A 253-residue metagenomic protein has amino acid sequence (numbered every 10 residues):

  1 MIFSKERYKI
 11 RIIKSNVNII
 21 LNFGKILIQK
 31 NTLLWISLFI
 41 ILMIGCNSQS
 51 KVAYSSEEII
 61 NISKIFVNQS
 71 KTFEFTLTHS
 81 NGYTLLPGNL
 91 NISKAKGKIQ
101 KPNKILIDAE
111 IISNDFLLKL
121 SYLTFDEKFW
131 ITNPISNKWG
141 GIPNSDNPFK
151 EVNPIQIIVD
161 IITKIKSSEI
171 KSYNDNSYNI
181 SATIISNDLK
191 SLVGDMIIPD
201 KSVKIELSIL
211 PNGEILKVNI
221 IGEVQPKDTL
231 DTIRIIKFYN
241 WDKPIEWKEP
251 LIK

Functional and structural regions predicted by a protein language model:
I2-I44: Sec-dependent bacterial lipoprotein signal peptides
F39-K104, K243-K253: N-terminal leader/targeting segments and the immediate start of mature chains
I59-I65, K94-K101, L120-F129, K204-P211 (+1 more regions): Extended lipid/amphipathic-ligand handling interfaces
K71-E74, K101-D108, D175-S181, E214-K217: Short, hydrophobic/aromatic-rich segments at coil-to-beta transitions
T78-T84, I112-F116, P134-S136, E223-K227 (+1 more regions): Hydrophobic lipid-interacting interfaces of membrane-associated proteins
K96-P154: An acidic-aromatic
I131-S191, D195-I197: Flexible, processing/modification-adjacent segments and terminal tails in exported/periplasmic/extracellular proteins
Y178-I252: Gly/Pro-enriched, hydrophobic low-complexity segments that function as extracytoplasmic propeptides/linkers
